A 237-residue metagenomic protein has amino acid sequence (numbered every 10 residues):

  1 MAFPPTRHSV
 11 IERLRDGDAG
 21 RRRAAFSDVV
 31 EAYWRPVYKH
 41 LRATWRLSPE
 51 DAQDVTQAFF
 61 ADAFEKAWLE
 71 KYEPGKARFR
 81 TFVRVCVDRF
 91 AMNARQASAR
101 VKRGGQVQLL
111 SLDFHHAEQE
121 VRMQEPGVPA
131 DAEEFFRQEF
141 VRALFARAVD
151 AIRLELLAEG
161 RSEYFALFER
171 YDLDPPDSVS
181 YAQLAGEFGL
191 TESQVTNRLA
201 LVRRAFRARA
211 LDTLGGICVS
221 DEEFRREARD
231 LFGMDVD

Functional and structural regions predicted by a protein language model:
M1-D237: Intrinsic, short, N-terminal disordered tails of RNA polymerase sigma-factor systems
